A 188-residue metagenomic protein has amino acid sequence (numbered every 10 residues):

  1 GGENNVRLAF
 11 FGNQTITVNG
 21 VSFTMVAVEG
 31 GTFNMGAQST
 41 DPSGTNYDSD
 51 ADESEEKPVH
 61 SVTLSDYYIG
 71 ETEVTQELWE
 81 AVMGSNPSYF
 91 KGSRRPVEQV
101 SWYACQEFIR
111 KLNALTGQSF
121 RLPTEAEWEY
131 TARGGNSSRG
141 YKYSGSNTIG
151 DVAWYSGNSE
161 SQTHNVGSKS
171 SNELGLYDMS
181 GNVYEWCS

Functional and structural regions predicted by a protein language model:
G1-A126: Extended beta-strand/loop cores of jelly-roll/beta-sandwich
N34, S39, D48-A51, S88-K91 (+1 more regions): Functional-site microenvironments in short loops/helix caps that host divalent-cation chemistry
